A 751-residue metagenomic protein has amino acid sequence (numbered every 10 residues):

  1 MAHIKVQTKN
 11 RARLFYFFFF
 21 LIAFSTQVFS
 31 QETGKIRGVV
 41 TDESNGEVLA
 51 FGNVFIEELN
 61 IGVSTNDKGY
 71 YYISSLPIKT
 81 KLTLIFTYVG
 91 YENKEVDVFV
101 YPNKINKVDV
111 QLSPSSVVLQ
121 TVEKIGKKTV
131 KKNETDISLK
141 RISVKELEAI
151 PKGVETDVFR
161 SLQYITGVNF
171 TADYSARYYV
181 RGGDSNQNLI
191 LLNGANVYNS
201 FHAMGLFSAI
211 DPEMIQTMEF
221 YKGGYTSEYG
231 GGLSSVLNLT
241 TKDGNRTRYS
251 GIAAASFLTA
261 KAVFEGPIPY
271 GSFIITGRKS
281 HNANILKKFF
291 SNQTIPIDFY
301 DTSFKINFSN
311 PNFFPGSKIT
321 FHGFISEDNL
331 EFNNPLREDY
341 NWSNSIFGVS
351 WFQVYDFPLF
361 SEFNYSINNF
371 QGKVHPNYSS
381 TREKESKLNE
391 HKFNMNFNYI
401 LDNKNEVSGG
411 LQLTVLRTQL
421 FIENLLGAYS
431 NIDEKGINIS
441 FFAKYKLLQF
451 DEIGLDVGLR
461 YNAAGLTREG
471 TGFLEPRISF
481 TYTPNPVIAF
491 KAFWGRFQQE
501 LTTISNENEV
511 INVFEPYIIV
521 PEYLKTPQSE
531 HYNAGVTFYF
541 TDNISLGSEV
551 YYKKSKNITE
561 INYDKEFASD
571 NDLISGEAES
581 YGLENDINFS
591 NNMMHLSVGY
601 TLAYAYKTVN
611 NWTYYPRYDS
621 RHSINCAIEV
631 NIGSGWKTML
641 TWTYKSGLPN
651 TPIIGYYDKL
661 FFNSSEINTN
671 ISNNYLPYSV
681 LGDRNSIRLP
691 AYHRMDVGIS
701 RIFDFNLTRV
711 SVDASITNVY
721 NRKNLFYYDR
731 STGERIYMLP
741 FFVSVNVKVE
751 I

Functional and structural regions predicted by a protein language model:
V39-N45, G52-E57, I85-E92, Y101-P151 (+2 more regions): Short, acidic, small-residue-rich periplasmic hinge/interaction motif at the N-terminus of Gram-negative outer-membrane
Y72-S75, A149, A195-Y221, I297: Short acidic/polar hinge/loop motifs at secondary-structure boundaries that mediate gating or recognition
S74, I150-V154, F159-N199, Q216: Extracytoplasmic beta-strand/coil segments of soluble accessory domains associated with Gram-negative outer-membrane
N106-V110, V158-S161, A176-Y178, G205-D211 (+1 more regions): N-terminal periplasmic accessory domains that precede and gate Gram-negative outer-membrane beta-barrel machines
R337-V354, E434, F497-G547, Y552-S555 (+2 more regions): Outer-membrane beta-barrel signature, preferentially recognizing the C-terminal barrel domain of Gram-negative
Q371, Q419-I422, R468, P486-Y532 (+3 more regions): Surface-exposed extracellular loop regions of Gram-negative outer-membrane beta-barrel proteins, predominantly
Y551-K554, L573-P652: Gram-negative outer-membrane beta-barrel transporters
Y644-N668, S672-L676, R688-D696, S700-I751: C-terminal beta-signal and adjacent terminal beta-strands/loops of Gram-negative outer-membrane beta-barrel proteins
